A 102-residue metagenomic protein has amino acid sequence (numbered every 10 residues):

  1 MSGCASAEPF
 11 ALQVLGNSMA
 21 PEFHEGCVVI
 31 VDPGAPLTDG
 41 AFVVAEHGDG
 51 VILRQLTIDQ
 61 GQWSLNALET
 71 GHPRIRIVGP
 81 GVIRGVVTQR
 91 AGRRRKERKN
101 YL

Functional and structural regions predicted by a protein language model:
M1-G3: Short, positively charged
A5-L102: Acidic/glycine-rich C-terminal interaction modules and beta/coil loop segments that lie outside canonical DNA-binding
